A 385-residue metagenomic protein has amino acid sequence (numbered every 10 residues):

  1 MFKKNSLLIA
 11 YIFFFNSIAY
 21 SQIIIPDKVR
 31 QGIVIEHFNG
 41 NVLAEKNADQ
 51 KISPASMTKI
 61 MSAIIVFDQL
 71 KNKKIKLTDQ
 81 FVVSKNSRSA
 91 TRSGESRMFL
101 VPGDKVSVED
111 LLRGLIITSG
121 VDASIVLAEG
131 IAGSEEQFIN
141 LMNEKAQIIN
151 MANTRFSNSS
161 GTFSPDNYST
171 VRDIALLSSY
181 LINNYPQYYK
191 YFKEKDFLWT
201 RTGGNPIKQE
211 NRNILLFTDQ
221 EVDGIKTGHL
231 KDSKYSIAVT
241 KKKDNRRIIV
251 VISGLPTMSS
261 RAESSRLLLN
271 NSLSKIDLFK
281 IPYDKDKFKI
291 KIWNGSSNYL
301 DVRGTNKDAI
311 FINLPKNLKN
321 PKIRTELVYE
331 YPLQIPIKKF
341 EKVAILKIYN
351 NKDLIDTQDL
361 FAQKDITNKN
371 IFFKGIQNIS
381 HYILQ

Functional and structural regions predicted by a protein language model:
M1-L7: Bacterial N-terminal signal peptides that target proteins for export
L8, N41-V42, Q50-S53, M61 (+11 more regions): A broad, structure-centric signal for solvent-exposed, well-ordered loop/edge residues that line or flank functional
I9-N16: Bacterial N-terminal signal peptides
S21-Y185: Active-site-adjacent loops and short helices of periplasmic peptidoglycan-processing enzymes
M151-A152, P165-Y168, R172-Q385: Domain-terminus/edge residues, biased toward the C-terminal soluble/receptor-binding domains of extracytoplasmic
